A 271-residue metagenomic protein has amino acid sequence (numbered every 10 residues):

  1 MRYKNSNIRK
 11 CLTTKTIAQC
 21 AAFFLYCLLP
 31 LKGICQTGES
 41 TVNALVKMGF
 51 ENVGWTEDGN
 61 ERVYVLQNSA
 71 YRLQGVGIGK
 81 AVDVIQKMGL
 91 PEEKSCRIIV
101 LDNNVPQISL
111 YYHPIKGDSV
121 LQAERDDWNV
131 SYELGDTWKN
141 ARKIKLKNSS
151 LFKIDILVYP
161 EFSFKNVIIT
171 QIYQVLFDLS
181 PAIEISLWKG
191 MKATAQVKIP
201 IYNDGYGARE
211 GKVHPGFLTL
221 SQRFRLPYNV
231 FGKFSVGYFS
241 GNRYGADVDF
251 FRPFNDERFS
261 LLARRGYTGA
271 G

Functional and structural regions predicted by a protein language model:
I34-G59: N-proximal, solvent-exposed amphipathic alpha-helical segments enriched in charged/polar residues
T41, L73-E93: Short, non-transmembrane amphipathic alpha-helical segments
T56-R72, R97-V100, N104-V105: Short glycine/threonine-rich beta-strand-turn micro-motifs
V65-N68, I156-I168, A193-P200, L220 (+2 more regions): Transmembrane beta-strand segments that form the barrel wall of outer-membrane beta-barrel proteins
Q74, V167-V175, K189, I201-H214 (+3 more regions): Solvent-exposed loop/turn segments connecting transmembrane beta-strands in outer-membrane beta-barrel proteins
Q86-P114: A short amphipathic beta-strand at an alpha->beta junction
K147-Y206: Core alpha-helical transmembrane segments of integral membrane proteins
F177-L187, V213-L226, Y244-R265, G271: Feature captures outer-membrane beta-barrel proteins of Gram-negative bacteria and organelles
